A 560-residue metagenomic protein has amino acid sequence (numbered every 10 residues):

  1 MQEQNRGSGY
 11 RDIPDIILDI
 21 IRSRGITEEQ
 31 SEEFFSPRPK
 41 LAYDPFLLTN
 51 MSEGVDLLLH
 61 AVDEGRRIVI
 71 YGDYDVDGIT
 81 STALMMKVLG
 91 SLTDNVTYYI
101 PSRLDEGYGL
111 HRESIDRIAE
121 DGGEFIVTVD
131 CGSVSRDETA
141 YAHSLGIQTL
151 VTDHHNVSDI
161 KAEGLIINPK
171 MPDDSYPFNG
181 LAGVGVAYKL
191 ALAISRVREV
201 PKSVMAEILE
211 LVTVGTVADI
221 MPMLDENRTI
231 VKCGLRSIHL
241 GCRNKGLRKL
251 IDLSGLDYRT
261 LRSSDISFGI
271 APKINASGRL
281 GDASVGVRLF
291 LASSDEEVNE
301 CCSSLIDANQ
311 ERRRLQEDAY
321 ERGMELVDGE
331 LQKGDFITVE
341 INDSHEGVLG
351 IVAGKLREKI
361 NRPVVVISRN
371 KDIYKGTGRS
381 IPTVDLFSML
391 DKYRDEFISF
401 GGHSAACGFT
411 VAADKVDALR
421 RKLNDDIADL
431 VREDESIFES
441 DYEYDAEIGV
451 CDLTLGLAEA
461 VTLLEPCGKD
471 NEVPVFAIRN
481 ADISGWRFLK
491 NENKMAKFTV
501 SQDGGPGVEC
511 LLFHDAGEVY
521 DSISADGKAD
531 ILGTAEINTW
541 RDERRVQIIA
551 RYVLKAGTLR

Functional and structural regions predicted by a protein language model:
E3-F125, L145, S195-A418, R432-E435 (+2 more regions): Hydrophobic helix-and-loop "lid/oligomerization" segment in the mid-to-C-terminal part of catalytic domains
H60, N156-N168, L247, V500-P506: Acidic-glycine-rich active-site phosphate/pyrophosphate-binding loop
H60-R66, D225, E297-C301, L305-E340 (+1 more regions): Mid-to-C-terminal polyanion-binding domains and interfaces
Y74-G78, C131, H154-H155, P169 (+3 more regions): Generic detector of well-ordered alpha-helical packing
L84, I160-V200, M205-V217: Short alpha-helices
N95-T97, Q148, L165, E509: Conserved beta-strand segments of alpha/beta enzyme cores
G122, V129-L181: Histidine/acidic-residue-rich, glycine-tolerant segments that coordinate divalent metal ions
S135-E138, G183-V186, L190, E210-T213 (+4 more regions): Internal, well-ordered alpha-helical segments in soluble enzyme and binding-protein domains
